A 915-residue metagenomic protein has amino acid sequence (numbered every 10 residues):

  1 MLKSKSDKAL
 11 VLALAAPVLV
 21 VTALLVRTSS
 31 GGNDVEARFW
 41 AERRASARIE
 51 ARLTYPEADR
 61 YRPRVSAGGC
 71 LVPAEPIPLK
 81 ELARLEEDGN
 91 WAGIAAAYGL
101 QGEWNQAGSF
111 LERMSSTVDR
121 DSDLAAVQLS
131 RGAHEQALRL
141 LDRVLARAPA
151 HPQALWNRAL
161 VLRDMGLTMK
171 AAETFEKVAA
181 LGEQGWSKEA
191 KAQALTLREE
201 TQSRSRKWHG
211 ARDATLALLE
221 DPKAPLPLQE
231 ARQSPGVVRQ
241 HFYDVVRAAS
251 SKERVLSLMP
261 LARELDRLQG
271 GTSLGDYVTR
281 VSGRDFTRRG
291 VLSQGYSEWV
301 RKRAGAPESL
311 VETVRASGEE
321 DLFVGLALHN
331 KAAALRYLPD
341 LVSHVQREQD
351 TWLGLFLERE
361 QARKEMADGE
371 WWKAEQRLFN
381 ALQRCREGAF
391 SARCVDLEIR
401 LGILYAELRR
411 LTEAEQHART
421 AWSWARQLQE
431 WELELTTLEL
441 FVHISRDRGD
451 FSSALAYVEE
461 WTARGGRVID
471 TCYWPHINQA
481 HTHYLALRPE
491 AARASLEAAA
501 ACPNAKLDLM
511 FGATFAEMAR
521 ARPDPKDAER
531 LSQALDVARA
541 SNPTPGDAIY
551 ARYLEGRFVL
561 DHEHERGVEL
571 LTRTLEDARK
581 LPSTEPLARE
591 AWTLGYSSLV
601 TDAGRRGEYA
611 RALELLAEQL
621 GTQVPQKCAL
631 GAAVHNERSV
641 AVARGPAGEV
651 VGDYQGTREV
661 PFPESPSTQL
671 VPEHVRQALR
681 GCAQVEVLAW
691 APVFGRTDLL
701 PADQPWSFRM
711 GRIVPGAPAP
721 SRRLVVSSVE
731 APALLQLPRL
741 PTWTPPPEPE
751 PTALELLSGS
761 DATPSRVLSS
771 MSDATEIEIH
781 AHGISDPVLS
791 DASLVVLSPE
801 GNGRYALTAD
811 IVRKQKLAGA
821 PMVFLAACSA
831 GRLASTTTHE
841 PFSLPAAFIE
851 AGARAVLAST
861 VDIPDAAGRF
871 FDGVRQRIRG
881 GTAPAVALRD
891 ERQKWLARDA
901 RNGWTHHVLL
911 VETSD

Functional and structural regions predicted by a protein language model:
G89, D119, Q153, E189 (+9 more regions): Residue register of alpha-helical TPR repeats
G93, D123, N157, K191-Q193 (+3 more regions): Canonical tetratricopeptide repeat
A96, A126, L160, T196 (+8 more regions): Residue-level recognition of tetratricopeptide repeat
L100, S130-R131, D164-M165, T196-E200 (+9 more regions): Register position in tetratricopeptide repeats
S115-S116, A146, A179-A180, P339-R347 (+7 more regions): Amphipathic alpha-helical segments of tetratricopeptide repeats
A194-D213, V246-E253, S282-E298, R303 (+5 more regions): Alpha-helical linker/edge segments of TPR/alpha-solenoid repeat scaffolds and analogous pre-/post-domain helices
Q626-G656, L670-D915: Catalytic cores of enzymes
